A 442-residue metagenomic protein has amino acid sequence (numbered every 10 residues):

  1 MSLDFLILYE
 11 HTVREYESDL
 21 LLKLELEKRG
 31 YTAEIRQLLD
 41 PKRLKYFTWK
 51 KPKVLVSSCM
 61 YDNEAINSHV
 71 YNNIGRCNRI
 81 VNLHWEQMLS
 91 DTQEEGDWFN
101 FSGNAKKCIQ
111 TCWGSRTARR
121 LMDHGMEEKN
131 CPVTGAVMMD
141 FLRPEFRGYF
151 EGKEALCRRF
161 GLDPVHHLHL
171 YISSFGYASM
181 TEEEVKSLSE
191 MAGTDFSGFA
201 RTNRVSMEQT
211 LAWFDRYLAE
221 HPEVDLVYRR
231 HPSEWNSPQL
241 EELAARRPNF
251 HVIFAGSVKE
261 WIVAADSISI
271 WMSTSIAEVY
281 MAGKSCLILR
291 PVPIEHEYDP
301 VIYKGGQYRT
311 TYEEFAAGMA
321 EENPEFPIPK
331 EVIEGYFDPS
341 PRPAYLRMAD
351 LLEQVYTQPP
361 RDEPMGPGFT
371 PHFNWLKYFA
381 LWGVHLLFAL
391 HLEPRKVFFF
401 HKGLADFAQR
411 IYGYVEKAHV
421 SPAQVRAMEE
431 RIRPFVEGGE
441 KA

Functional and structural regions predicted by a protein language model:
D4-F150, S174, E234, I276: Active-site and donor-binding regions of nucleotide-sugar-utilizing enzymes
L44-K50, R158-F160, G318-E322: Short amphipathic alpha-helix with an adjacent loop that forms part of the alpha/beta core around
K53-L55, A105-Q110, D225-L226, A264-S267 (+1 more regions): Short active-site oxyanion
C108, C131, N249-H251, G306-Q307: Short, conserved active-site loop motifs that form the nucleotide-linked donor/cofactor pocket
R147-E242: Conserved catalytic-core segment of nucleotide-activated headgroup transferases in glycan assembly
V227-A277, A282: Donor nucleotide-activated moiety binding/catalytic core segment of transferases that use nucleotide-activated donors
E242-A245, S267, T274-R342: Catalytic binding pocket for nucleotide-activated donors in carbohydrate/polymer assembly enzymes
A317, N323-A442: C-terminal amphipathic helix plus adjacent low-complexity, charged tail appended to glycosyltransferase catalytic
